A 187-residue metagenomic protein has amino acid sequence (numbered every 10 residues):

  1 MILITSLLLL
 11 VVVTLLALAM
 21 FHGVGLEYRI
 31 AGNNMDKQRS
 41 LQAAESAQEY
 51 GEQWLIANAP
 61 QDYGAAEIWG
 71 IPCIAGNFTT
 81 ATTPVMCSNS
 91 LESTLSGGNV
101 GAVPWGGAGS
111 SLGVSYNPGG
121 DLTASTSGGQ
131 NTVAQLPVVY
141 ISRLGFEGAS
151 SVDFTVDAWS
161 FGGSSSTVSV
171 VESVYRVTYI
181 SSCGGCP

Functional and structural regions predicted by a protein language model:
M1-S6, L10-P187: Terminal alpha-helical segments
